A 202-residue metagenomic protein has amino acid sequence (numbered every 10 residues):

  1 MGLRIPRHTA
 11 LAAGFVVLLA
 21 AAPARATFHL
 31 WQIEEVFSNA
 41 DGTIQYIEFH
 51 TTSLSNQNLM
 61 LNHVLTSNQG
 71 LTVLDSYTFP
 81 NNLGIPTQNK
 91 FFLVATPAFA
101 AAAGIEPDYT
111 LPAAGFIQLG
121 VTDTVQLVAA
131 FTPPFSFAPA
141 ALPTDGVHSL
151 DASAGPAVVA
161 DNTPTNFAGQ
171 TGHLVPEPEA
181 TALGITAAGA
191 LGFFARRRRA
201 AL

Functional and structural regions predicted by a protein language model:
M1-L11, E179: Bacterial N-terminal signal peptides that target proteins for export
L11-F15, L19, A187: Hydrophobic helical h-region of N-terminal Sec-dependent signal peptides in bacterial secretory/periplasmic proteins
A21-P23: N-terminal signal peptide c-region/cleavage motif recognized by signal peptidases
T27-N56, H63, A100-L174: Intrinsically disordered, low-complexity linkers and terminal tails enriched in Ser/Thr/Pro/Gly with interspersed basic
V64-P80, P86-T87: Beta-strand-dominated extracellular/periplasmic modules and repeats in secreted or surface-exposed proteins
T78-G104: Intrinsically disordered, low-complexity Pro/Gly/Ser/Thr-rich segments with frequent PxxP/GP/PP motifs and embedded
E177-A195: A short, hydrophobic C-terminal helix/tail in secreted or cell-surface proteins
R198-L202: Short, charged juxtamembrane terminal tails flanking transmembrane helices
